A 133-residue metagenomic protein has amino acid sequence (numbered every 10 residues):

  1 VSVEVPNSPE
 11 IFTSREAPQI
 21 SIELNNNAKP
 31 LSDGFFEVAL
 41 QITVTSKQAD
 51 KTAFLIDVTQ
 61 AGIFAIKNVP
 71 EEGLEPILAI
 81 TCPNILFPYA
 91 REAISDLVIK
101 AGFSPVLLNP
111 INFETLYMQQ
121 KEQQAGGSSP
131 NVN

Functional and structural regions predicted by a protein language model:
S2-I85, Y89-N133: N-terminal intrinsically disordered, cationic/polar leader segments that include organellar targeting peptides
